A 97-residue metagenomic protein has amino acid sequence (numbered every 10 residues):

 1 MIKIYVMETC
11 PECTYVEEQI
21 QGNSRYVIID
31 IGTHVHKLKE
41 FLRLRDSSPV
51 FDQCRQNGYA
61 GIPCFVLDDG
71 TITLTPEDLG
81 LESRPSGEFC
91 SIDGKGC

Functional and structural regions predicted by a protein language model:
M1-I31: Local sequence-structure signature of Cys/Sec-based thiol-disulfide redox active-site neighborhoods
K3, H36-K37, E77-D78: N-terminal non-globular leader segments, chiefly Sec-dependent signal peptides
Y15-E18, F51, N57-C64, T71-C97: Non-globular targeting/processing and membrane-anchoring segments
R25-S48: Thiol-based oxidoreductase modules, predominantly thioredoxin-like and allied folds used for disulfide exchange
